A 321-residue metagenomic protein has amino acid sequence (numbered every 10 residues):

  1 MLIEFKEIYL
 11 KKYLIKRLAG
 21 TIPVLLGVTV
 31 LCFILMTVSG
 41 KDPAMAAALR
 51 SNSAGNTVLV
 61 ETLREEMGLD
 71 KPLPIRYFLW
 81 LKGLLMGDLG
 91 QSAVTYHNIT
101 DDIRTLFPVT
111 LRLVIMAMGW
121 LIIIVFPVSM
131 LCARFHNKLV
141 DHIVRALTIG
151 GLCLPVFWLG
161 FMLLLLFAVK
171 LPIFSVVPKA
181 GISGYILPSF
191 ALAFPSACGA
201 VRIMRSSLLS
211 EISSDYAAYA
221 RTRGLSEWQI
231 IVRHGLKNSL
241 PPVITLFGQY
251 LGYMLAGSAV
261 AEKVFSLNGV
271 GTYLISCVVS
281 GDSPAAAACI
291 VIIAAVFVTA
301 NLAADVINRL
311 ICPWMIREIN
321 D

Functional and structural regions predicted by a protein language model:
L2-I22, T222: N-terminal Sec/SRP start-transfer signal
L2-L10, L69-F126: An internal, D/E-rich "acidic patch" concept
K11-K12, I103-V140, V156, A180-D321: Alpha-helical transmembrane segments of integral membrane proteins, especially multi-pass inner/plasma-membrane
G20, V28, N52, W120-L121 (+5 more regions): Transmembrane alpha-helical core residues of multi-pass small-molecule transporters, especially secondary transporters
V24, H136, V140-G150, V156: Small-residue-rich alpha-helical segments with characteristic i,i+4
L25-F78, P172-L187: Hydrophobic alpha-helical transmembrane segments of membrane transport/permease proteins and related membrane-embedded
L31-G40, M67-G68, K82, A146-S175 (+1 more regions): Membrane-water interface segments at the C-terminal ends of transmembrane alpha-helices in multi-pass inner-membrane
R64-P72, L89-A93, H97-I99, A200 (+1 more regions): Membrane-interfacial helix-loop-helix junctions in multi-pass membrane proteins
